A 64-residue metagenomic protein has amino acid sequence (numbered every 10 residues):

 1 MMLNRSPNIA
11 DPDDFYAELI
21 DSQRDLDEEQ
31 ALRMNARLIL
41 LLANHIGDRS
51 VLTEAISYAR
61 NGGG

Functional and structural regions predicted by a protein language model:
M1-N4, A10-D14, D21, E29 (+3 more regions): N-terminal intrinsically disordered, cationic/polar leader segments that include organellar targeting peptides
S22-L26, L41: Alpha-helix C-capping/helix-to-loop hinge sites
L26-A36: Structural motif
R33, L52-T53: Surface/interface-facing alpha-helical segments and adjacent flexible terminal/loop regions used for partner/assembly
M34-I46: An amphipathic alpha-helical micro-motif enriched in hydrophobic residues with embedded/adjacent acidic residues
